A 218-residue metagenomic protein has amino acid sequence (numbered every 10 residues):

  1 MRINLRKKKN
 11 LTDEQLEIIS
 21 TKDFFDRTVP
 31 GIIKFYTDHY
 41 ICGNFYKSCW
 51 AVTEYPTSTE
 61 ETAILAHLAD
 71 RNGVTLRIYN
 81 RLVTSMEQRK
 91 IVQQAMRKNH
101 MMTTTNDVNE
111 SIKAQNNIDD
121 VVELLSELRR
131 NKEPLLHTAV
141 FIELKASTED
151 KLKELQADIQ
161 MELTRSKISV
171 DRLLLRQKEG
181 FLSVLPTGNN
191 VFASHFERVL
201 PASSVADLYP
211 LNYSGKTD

Functional and structural regions predicted by a protein language model:
M1-Y213: Extended, folded cores of ATP/NTP-driven motor/assembly subunits in large transport and secretion machines
G215-D218: Glycine-rich phosphate-binding loop of nucleotide-binding enzymes
